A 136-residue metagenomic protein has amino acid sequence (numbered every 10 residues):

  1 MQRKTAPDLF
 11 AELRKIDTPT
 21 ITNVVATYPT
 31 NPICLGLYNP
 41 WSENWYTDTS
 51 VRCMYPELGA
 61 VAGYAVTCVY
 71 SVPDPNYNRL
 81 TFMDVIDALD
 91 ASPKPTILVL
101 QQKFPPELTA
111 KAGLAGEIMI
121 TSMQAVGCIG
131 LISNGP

Functional and structural regions predicted by a protein language model:
Q2-D84: N-terminal low-complexity or amphipathic/hydrophobic leaders
C34-L37, C68-Y70, V99-Q101, L131-G135: General beta-strand structural signal in soluble alpha/beta enzymes
D87-S133: Extracellular/luminal Protease-associated
